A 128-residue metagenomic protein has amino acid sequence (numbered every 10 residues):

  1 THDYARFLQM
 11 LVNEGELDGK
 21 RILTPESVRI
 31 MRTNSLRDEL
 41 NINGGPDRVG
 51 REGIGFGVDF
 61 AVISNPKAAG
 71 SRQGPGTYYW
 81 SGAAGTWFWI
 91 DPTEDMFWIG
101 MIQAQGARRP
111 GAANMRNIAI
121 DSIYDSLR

Functional and structural regions predicted by a protein language model:
T1-R128: Catalytic loop of the DD-peptidase/beta-lactamase superfamily, centered on the K-T-G motif and neighboring
